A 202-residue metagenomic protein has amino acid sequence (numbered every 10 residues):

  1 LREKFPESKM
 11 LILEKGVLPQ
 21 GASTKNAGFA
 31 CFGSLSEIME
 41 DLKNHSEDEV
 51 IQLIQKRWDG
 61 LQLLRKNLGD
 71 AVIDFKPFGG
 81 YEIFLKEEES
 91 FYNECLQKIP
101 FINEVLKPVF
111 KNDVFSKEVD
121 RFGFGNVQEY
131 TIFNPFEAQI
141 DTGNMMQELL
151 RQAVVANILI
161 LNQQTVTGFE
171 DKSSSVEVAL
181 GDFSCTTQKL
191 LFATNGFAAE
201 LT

Functional and structural regions predicted by a protein language model:
E3-K25: Glycine-rich FAD pyrophosphate-binding loop
G21, K25-Q55: Glycine-rich active-site loop/strand segments that organize a redox cofactor
S34, T194-N195: Glycine-rich, N-terminal phosphate-binding loop of Rossmann-like dinucleotide-binding domains
S36-L42, K66-E148: Flavin (FAD/FMN) cofactor-binding and adjacent substrate-gating region of FAD-dependent oxidoreductase domains
Q52-K66, E148: A non-catalytic, amphipathic alpha-helix used as a structural packing/dimerization or gating element in enzyme scaffolds
V127-K189, A193: Helical element adjacent to the flavin cofactor pocket in flavoenzyme catalytic cores
E200-T202: Glycine-rich beta-alpha-beta "Rossmann" dinucleotide-binding loop(s) and their flanking helix/strand
